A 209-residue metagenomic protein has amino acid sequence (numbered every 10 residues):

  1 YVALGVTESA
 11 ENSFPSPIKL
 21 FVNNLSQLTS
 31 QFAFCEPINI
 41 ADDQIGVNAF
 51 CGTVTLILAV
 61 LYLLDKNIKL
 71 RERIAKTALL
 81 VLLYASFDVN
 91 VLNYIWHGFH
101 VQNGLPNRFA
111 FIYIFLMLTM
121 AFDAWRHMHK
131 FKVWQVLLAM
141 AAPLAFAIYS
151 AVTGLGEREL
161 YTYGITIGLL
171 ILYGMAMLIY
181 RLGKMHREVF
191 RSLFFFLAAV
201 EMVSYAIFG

Functional and structural regions predicted by a protein language model:
Y1-L70, A75, L82-L83, V89-H97 (+2 more regions): Periplasmic/ER-lumenal interhelical loops and adjacent helix-loop junctions in multi-pass membrane proteins
T77-L83, N90-V91, H100-G209: Contiguous transmembrane helix-bundle modules in multi-pass membrane proteins
